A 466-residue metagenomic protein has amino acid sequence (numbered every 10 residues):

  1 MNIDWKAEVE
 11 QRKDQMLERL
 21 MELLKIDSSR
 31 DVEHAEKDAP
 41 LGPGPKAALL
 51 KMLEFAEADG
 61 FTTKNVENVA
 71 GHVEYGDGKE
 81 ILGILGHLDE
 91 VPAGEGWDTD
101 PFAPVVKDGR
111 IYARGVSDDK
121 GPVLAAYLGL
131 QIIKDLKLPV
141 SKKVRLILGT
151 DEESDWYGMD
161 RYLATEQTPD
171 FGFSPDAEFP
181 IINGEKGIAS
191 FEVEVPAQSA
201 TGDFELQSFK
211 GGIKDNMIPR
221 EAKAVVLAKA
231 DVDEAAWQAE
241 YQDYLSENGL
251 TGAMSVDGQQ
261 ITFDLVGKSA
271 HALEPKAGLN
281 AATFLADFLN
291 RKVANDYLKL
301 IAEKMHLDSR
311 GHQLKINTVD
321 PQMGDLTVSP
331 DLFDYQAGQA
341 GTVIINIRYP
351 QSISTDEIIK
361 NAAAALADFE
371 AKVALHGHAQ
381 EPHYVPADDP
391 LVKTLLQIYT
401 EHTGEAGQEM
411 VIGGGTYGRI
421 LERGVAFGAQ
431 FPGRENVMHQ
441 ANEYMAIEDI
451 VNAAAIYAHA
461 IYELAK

Functional and structural regions predicted by a protein language model:
M1-L85, E90-A93, I344, D449: N-terminal helical capping/dimerization or prosegment-like subdomains of hydrolases acting on amide or phosphate bonds
E8, D27, G338, L396-L464: Zn-dependent metallopeptidase/amidohydrolase metal-coordination segment
A58, I81-L148, S154, A441-N452: Active-site metal-coordination/substrate-binding segment of hydrolases, especially metallo-dependent peptidases
P92-V106, V195-A200, S255-G267, Q397 (+1 more regions): Acidic-glycine-rich active-site phosphate/pyrophosphate-binding loop
K107-D108, L130-R145, A236, V293-K299 (+3 more regions): Phosphate-handling active-site elements
E153, D160, E166-P350: Midchain, well-structured core segments that form catalytic/ion-binding scaffolds
E221, A235-T251, P382-I420, G424: Active-site-adjacent substrate-binding region of metalloamidase/peptidase-like peptide-processing proteins
Q351-L391: C-terminal structural cap/anchor segments
